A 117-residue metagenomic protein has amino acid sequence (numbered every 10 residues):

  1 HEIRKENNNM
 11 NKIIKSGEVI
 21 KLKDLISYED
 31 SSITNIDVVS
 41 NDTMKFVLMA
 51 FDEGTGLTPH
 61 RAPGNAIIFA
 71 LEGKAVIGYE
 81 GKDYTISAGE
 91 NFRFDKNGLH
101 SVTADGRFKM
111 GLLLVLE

Functional and structural regions predicted by a protein language model:
H1-T43, G78: A short, N-terminal "cap"/entry segment at the start of jelly-roll beta-barrel domains of the cupin/DSBH fold
S32, K45-A62: Conserved short histidine dyad/triad with adjacent acidic residue
G64-V76, E80: Glycine- and acidic-residue-biased ligand/ion/polar-headgroup-sensing regions
L71-E72, S87-A88, G106: A cytosolic small-molecule/anion-sensing beta-strand core signal
K74-V76, D83, L99, K109: Structural motif
G81-K96: Short acidic-glycine-tyrosine-enriched beta hairpin
K96-E117: Ligand-binding loop in jelly-roll beta-barrel domains
